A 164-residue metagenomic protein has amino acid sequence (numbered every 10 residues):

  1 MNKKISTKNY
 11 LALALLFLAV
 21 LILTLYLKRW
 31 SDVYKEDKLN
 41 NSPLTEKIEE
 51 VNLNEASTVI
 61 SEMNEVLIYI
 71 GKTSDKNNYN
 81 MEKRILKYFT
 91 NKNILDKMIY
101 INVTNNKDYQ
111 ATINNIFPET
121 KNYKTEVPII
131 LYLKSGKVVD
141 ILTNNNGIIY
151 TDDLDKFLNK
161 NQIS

Functional and structural regions predicted by a protein language model:
N2-E65, Y150-S164: N-terminal leader/targeting and pre-domain segments
P43-V51, K72, I94-T112: Thiol-based oxidoreductase modules, predominantly thioredoxin-like and allied folds used for disulfide exchange
E55-K97: Local sequence-structure signature of Cys/Sec-based thiol-disulfide redox active-site neighborhoods
S74-N77, T104-D108, V138-V139, N145-I149: Short acidic, S/G/P-rich loop/turn micro-motifs used as interaction or catalytic elements
I113-P118: N-terminal post-signal-peptidase region of extra-cytosolic proteins
K121-Y123: Short loop/turn motifs at secondary-structure junctions and domain boundaries
T125, I129-S164: Non-catalytic, surface beta->alpha helical segment in thiol-disulfide oxidoreductase systems
